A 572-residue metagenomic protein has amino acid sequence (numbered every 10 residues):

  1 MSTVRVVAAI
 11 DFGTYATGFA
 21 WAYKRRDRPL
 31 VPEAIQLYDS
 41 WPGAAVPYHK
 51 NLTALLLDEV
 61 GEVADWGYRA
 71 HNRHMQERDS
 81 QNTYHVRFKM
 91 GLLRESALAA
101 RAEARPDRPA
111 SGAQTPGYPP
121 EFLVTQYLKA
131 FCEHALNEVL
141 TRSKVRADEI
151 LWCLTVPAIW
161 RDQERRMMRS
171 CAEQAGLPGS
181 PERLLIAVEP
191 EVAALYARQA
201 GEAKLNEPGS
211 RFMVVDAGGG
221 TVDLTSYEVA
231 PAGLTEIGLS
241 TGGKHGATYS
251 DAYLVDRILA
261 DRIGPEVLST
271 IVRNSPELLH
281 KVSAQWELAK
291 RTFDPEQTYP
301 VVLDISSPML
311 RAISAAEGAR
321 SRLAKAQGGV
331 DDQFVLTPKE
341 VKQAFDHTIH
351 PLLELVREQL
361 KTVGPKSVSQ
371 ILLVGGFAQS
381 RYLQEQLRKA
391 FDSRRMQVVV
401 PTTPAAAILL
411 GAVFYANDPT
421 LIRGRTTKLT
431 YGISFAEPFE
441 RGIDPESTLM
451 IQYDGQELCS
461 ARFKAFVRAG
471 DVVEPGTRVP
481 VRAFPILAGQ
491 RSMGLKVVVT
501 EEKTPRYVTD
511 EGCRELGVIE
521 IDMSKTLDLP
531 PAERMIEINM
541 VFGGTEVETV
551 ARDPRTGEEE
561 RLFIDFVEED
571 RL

Functional and structural regions predicted by a protein language model:
M1-E103, L234, S240-G246, A252-V255 (+7 more regions): Early-domain small/polar-rich strand-loop-helix modules and first-structured segments of the mature chain
M1-R5, R183-V215, G233, A406-I422: Conserved phosphate-binding catalytic cores of ATP/NTP-utilizing and phosphoryl-transfer enzymes
S2-L30, Q199-I237, L373, A532-P554: Gly/Thr-rich phosphate-binding beta-strand-loop-beta motif of the actin/hexokinase/Hsp70
Y48-C153, K290, Q297, L323-Q327 (+3 more regions): Conserved phosphate-binding loops in N-terminal lobes of ATP-dependent enzymes of the actin/Hsp70/sugar-kinase
H85, K89-S96, A104, G112-A113 (+5 more regions): Gly/charged contiguous loops adjacent to phosphate- or pyrophosphate-bearing nucleotide/cofactor binding elements
Q126-K144, V192-P208, A326, E340-V368 (+3 more regions): Phosphate/ATP-binding catalytic cores across multiple sugar-kinase/actin-like superfamilies, primarily ASKHA
G176-V192, E385-G411: Conserved phosphate-binding/catalytic loops in two-lobed NTP-binding clefts
S314-Q343, P351-L352, G424-L572: Acidic low-complexity intrinsically disordered segments
